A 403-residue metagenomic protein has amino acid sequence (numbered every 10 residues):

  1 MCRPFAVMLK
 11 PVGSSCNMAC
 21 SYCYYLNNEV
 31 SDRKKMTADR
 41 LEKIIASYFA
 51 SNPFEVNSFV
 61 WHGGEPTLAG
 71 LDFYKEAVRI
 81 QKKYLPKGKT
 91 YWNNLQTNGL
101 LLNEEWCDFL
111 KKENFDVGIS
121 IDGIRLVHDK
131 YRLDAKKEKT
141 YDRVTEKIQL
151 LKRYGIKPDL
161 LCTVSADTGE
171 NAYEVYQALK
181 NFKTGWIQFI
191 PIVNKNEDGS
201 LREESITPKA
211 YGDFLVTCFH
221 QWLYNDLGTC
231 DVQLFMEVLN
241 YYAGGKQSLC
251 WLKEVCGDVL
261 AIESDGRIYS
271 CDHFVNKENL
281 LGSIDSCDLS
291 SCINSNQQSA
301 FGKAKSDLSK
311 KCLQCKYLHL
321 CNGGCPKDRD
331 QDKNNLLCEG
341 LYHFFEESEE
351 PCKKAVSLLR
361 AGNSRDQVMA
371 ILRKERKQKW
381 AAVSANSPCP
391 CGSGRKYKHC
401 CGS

Functional and structural regions predicted by a protein language model:
M1-M8, F54, L372-W380: N-terminal [4Fe-4S]-dependent radical SAM core
C2-D39, C401-S403: Canonical Radical SAM [4Fe-4S] cluster-binding loop centered on the CxxxCxxC motif and its immediate flanking residues
G13, K379-R395: Short Cys/His-rich zinc-binding micro-motifs
C16, C20-C23, C250, C256 (+7 more regions): Short cysteine clusters
I45-V60, A69-I192, E203-E204, C400: Radical SAM/AdoMet-radical enzyme domain recognition
K130-D142, Q149-W251, V255, A261 (+2 more regions): Radical SAM enzyme [4Fe-4S]-AdoMet core and its adjacent flexible, acidic and glycine-rich loops/tails across
V275-A385, H399-S403: Flexible mid-to-C-terminal extensions adjoining Fe-S/redox cofactors in radical SAM and related proteins
